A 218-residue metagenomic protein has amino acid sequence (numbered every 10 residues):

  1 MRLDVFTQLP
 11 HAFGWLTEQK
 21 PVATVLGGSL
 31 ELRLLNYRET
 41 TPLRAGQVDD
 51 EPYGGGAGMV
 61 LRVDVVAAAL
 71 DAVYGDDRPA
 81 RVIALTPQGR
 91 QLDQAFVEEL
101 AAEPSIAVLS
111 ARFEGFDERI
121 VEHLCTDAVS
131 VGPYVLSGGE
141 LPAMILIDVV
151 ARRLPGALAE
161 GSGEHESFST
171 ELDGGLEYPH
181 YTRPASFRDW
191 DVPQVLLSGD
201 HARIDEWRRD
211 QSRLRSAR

Functional and structural regions predicted by a protein language model:
M1-V73, A202-R218: N-terminal nucleotide/polyanion-binding subdomain common to many enzyme families
D4-F6, R33-L35, R81-I83, I106-V108 (+1 more regions): Hydrophobic/aromatic beta-strand patches that form the interior of the parallel beta-sheet core in alpha/beta enzyme
K20-T24, E98-A102, H123-L124: Short, solvent-exposed amphipathic alpha-helical segments in soluble enzyme and RNA/protein-processing domains
V48, Y53, L92, L100 (+3 more regions): Short clusters of hydrophobic/aromatic residues that line enzyme substrate/ligand-binding pockets
A57-V60, Q91, F113, D117 (+3 more regions): Gly/Ser/Thr-rich beta-alpha loop segments that engage phosphate groups in nucleotides
L61-R112, E118: S-adenosyl-L-methionine/SAH cofactor-binding core of RNA-modifying enzymes
F116, I120-G163, T170-E171: Structured adenosyl-cofactor binding patch, chiefly the S-adenosyl-L-methionine
F168-R218: Long, charged alpha-helical interface segments
